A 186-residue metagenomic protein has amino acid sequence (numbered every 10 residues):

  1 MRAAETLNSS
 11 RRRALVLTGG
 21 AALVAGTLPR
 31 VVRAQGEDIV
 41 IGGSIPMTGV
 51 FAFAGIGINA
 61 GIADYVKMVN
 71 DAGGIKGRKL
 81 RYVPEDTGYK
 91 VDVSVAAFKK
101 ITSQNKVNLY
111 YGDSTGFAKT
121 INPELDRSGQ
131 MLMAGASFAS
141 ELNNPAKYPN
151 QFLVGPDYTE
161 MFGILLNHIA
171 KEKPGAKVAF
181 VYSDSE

Functional and structural regions predicted by a protein language model:
M1-S10, L17-G26: N-terminal secretory signal peptides
L7, L28-I45: C-terminal segment of N-terminal export signals and the immediately downstream linker at the start of the mature
G42-A63, E85-V91, S114, V181-E186: Extracytoplasmic "Venus flytrap"
M47, A54, I58-Y65, S94-F98 (+3 more regions): Stable alpha-helical elements in mature extracytoplasmic
A60-Y82: Signal peptide-proximal N-terminal region of secreted/periplasmic/extracellular or secretory-lumen proteins
I75-T87, K147-N150: Short beta-strand elements in bilobed, periplasmic/extracellular small-molecule ligand-binding domains
L80-Q104, M161-I164: Structural motif
D92, K106-E186: Extracytoplasmic ligand/sensor domains, especially the bilobed periplasmic-binding protein
